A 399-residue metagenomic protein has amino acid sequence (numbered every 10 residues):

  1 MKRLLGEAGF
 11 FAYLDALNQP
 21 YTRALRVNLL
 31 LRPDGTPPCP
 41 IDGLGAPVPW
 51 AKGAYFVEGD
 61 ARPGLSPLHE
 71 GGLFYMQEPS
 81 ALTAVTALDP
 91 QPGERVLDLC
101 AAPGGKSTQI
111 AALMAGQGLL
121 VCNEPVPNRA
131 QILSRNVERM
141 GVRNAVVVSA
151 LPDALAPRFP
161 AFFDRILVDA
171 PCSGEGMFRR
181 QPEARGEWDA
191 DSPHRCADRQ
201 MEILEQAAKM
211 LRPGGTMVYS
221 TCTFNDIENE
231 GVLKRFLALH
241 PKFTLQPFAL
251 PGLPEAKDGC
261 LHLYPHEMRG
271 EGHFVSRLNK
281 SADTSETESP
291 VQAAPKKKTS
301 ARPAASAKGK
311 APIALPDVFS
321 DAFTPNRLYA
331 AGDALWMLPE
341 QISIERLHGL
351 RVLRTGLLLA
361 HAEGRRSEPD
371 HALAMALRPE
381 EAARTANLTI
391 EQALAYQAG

Functional and structural regions predicted by a protein language model:
M1-R32, T36-P37, S281-G399: Polybasic, low-complexity RNA-engagement segments
Q91-P92, A154-L167: A short acidic, Gly/Pro-enriched loop at the edge of an enzyme's catalytic core that lines a small-molecule cofactor
G93-A102: Conserved class I S-adenosyl-L-methionine
P103-G116: Conserved SAM-binding loop of SAM-dependent methyltransferases across substrates and taxa, primarily the Class I
M114-A115, L211-P213: Helix-to-beta-strand junctions that scaffold the AdoMet/dcAdoMet cofactor pocket in Class I SAM-dependent enzymes
N123-P160: S-adenosyl-L-methionine
N128, R165-Q206, V218, C222-E230 (+1 more regions): Mobile active-site "lid"/loop adjacent to the S-adenosyl-L-methionine
F163, T216-Y219, T223-M337, Q341: Class I S-adenosyl-L-methionine
